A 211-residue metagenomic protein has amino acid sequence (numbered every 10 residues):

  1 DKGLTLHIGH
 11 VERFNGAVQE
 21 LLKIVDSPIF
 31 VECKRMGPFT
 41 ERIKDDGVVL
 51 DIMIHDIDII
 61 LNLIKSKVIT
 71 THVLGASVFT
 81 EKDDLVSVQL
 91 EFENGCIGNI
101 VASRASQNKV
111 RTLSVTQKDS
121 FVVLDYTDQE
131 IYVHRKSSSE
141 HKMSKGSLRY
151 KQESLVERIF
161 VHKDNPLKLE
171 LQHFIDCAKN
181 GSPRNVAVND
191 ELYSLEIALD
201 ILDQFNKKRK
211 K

Functional and structural regions predicted by a protein language model:
D1-I43: A contiguous active-site-proximal alpha/beta segment in oxidoreductase catalytic domains
G9-G16, G37-V68: Mid-domain beta-loop-alpha active-site segment that forms a flexible, acidic cofactor/metal-binding surface
H10-E12, S27, K34-G37, S77 (+4 more regions): Short, flexible active-site-adjacent loop segments at beta-strand->alpha-helix junctions, enriched in small/polar
F14-V18, D56-I57, K168-Q172, L195-A198: A general structural signal for well-ordered alpha-helical segments in protein cores
K44-L50, V156-N165: A short glycine-threonine-serine/GTX helix/turn-capping micro-motif
I57-E130, V161-S182: Contiguous beta-strand/loop segments that form the cofactor/metal-binding neighborhood of enzyme cores
E93, Q172-K211: C-terminal helix-rich "cap/oligomerization" subdomain common to oxidoreductases
L113-V115, Q129-K142, S147-Y150: Short polybasic amphipathic segments
